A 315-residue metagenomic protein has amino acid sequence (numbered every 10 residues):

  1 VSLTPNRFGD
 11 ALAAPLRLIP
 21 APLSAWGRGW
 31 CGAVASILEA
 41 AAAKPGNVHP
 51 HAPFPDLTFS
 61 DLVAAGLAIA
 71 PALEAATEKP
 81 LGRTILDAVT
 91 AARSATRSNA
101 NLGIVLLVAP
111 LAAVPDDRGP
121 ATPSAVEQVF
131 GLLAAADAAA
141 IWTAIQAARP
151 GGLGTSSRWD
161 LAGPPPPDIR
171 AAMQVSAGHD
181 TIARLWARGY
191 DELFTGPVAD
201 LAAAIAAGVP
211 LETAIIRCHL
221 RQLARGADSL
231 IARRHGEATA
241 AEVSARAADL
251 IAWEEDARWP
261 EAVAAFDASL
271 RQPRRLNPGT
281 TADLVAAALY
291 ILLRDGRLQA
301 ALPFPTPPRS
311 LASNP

Functional and structural regions predicted by a protein language model:
S2-K79, P115-A268, P273, D295-P315: Phosphate-rich cofactor/ligand-interacting catalytic cores and adjacent structured alpha/beta frameworks
P71-P120: Long, hydrophobic/aromatic-enriched structural stretches that serve as scaffold segments
T84, G103-L107, I141, P210-C218 (+1 more regions): Residue-level detector of well-ordered alpha-helical segments, enriched for hydrophobic/aromatic packing positions
T96-P110, R274-Y290: Conserved phosphate/anionic-ligand binding catalytic regions in large, soluble enzymes, centered on
